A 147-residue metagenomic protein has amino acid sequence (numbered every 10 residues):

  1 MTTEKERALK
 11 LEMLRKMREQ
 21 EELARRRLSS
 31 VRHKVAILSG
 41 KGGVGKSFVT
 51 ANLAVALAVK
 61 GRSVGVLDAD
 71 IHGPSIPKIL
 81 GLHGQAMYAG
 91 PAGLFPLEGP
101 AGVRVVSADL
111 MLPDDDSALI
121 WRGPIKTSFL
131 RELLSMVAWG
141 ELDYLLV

Functional and structural regions predicted by a protein language model:
M1-K41: Extreme N-terminal, non-catalytic leader segments that precede Walker-type/kinase nucleotide-binding cores
E22-R25, P91-A92, R131-L134: A generic local structural motif
R27-S30, V49, L53, I71-H72 (+2 more regions): Helical mechanochemical/support elements of P-loop NTPase systems and associated helical scaffolds
R32-H33, K60-S63, L67, P100-G102 (+1 more regions): Short coil/turn connectors at secondary-structure junctions
K34, L38, K60, I79-H83 (+2 more regions): Conserved, well-folded catalytic cores of nucleic-acid-processing and energy-transducing macromolecular machines
K34-I71: Walker A/P-loop phosphate-binding motif and the immediately C-terminal alpha-helix
S63-G65, A69-D115, I120, T127: Phosphate-binding loop that captures ATP/GTP phosphates
L112-V147: Phosphate-binding/switch loop-helix module in NTP-utilizing enzymes
